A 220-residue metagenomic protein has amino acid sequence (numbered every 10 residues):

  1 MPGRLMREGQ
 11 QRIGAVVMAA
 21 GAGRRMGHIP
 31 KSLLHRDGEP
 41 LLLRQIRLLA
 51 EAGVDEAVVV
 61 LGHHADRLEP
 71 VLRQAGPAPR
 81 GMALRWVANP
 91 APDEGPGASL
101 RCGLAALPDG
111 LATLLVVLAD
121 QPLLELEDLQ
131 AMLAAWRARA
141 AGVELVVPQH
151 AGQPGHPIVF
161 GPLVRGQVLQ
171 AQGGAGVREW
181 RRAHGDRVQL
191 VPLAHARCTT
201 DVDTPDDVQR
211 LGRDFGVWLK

Functional and structural regions predicted by a protein language model:
P2-Q11, G166-K220: Conserved alpha/beta core of the MobA/IspD/sugar-nucleotide pyrophosphorylase nucleotidyltransferase superfamily
R7-D66: N-terminal glycine-rich phosphate-binding loop and ensuing alpha1 helix
G14-V16, E56-V58, R85, L115 (+1 more regions): A structural signal for isolated positions on well-ordered beta-strands in alpha/beta enzyme cores
H28-P40, V59, H63, P90-A98 (+6 more regions): Residues at secondary-structure transition points
D66-Q74: Acidic helix N-cap motif at the loop->helix transition within catalytic regions of sugar-transfer enzymes
A78-L84, D186: A short helix-to-beta-strand connector/capping loop
L84-P162, G166-L169: Conserved beta-loop-beta/alpha segment of the NTase-like Rossmann-fold superfamily that binds/positions NTPs
